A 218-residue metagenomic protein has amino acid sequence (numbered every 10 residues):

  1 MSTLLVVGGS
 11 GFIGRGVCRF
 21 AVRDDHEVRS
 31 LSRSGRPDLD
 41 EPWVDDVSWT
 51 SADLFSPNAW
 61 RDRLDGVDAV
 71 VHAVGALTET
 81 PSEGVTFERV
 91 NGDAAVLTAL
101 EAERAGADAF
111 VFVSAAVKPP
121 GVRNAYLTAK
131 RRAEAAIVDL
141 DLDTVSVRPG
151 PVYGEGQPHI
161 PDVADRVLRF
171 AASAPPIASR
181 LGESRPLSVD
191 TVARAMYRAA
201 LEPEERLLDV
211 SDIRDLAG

Functional and structural regions predicted by a protein language model:
T3, D68-A69, A109: Structural motif
T3-D24: N-terminal Rossmann NAD(P)H-binding glycine-rich loop of SDR-like oxidoreductase domains
G8, S32, S114, R148: Short beta-strand/turn micro-motifs composed of small residues that flank or help shape donor/cofactor-binding pockets
D24-H26, P119-G218: Oxidoreductase cofactor-interface core, primarily capturing Rossmann-like NAD(P)-dependent enzymes
H26-R33: Conserved glycine-rich Rossmann-like NAD(P)H-binding loop of the short-chain dehydrogenase/reductase
R36, E41-L97, E101-R104: NAD(P)H-binding glycine-rich loop region in Rossmannoid oxidoreductase-like domains and their noncatalytic homologs
A76-V147: Conserved Rossmann-fold NAD(P)-dependent oxidoreductase catalytic core, especially the SDR/UDP-sugar
